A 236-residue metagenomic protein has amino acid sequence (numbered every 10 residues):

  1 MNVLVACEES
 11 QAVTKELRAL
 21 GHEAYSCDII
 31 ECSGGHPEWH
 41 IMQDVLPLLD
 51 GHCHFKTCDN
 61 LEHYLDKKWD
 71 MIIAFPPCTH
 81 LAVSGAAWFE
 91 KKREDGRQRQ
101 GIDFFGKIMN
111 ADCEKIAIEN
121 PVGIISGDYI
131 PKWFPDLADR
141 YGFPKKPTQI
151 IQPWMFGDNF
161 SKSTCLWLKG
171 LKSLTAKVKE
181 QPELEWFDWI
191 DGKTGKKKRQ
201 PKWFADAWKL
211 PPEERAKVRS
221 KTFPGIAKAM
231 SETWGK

Functional and structural regions predicted by a protein language model:
M1-K236: Conserved active-site and SAM-binding loop architecture of S-adenosyl-L-methionine-dependent nucleic-acid
